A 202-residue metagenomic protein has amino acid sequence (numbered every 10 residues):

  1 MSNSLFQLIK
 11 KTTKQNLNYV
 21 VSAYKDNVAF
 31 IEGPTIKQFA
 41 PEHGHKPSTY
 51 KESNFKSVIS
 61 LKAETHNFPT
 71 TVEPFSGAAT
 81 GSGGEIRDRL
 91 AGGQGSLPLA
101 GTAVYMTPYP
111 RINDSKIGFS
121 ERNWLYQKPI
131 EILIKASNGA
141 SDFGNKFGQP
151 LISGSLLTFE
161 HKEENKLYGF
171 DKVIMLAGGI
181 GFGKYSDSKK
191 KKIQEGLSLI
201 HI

Functional and structural regions predicted by a protein language model:
M1-A91, G95-Y109, I117-G118, K189-E195: Non-catalytic terminal/interface segments that mediate subunit docking, oligomerization, and allosteric communication
L8-K10, A40-P41, S155-L156, G178-G181: A short linear-motif detector with a strong N-terminal bias
Y19, S48-Y50, R122, E164-G169 (+2 more regions): Generic structural signal for short, flexible, solvent-exposed coil/loop and linker residues
V20-S22, D26-G33, E160-K172, L176-G179: Conserved beta-strand/loop block within the catalytic cores of divalent metal-dependent phospho-transfer/hydrolysis
T70-S76, T80-I174: A glycine-rich phosphate/pyrophosphate-binding beta-strand-loop-alpha-helix module
K172-S198: Phosphate/diphosphate-binding loops
I200-I202: Conserved small/polar residues in nucleotide/adenosyl-binding loops
